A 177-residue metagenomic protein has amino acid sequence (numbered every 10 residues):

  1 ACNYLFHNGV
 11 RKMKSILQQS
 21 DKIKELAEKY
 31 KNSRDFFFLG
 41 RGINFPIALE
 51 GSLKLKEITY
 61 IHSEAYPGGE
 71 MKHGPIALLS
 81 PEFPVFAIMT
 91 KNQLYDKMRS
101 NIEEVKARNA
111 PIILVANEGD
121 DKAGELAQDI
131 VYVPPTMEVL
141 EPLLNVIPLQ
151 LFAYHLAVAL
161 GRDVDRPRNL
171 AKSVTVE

Functional and structural regions predicted by a protein language model:
A1-P84, V158-E177: Active-site phosphate/pyrophosphate-binding segments
A1-V10, F83-E177: Phosphate-moiety recognition in structured ligand-binding domains
